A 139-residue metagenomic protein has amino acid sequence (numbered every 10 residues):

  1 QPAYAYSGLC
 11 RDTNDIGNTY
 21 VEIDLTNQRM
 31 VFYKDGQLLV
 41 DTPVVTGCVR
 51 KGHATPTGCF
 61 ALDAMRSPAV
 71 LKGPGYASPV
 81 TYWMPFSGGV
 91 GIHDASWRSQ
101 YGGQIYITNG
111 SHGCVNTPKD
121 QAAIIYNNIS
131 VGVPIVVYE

Functional and structural regions predicted by a protein language model:
Q1-C59, A64: Cell wall/extracellular polymer interaction/catalysis modules
P2-I16, A54-T57, R66-E139: Exported/periplasmic cell-wall-interacting domains
